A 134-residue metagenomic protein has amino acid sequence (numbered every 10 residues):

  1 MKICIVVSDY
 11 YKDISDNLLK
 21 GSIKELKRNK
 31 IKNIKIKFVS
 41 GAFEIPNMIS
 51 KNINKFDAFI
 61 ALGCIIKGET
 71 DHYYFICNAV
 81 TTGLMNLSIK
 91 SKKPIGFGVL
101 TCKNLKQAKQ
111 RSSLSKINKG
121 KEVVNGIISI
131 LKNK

Functional and structural regions predicted by a protein language model:
M1-I36: Glycine-rich phosphate/diphosphate-binding loop of Rossmann-like nucleotide-binding domains
D9-Y10, C64-I65, L100-N104: Short, ordered loop/turn segments at secondary-structure junctions
E25-K55: Active-site rim loops that border cofactor/substrate pockets in soluble metabolic enzymes
I36, A58-L62, P94-L100: Short beta-strand segments at enzyme active-site cores
N47-L84: Glycine-rich phosphate-binding loop
Y74-T101, Q110: Short, acidic/small-residue loops that bind anionic groups at enzyme active sites
K103-I117: Phosphate-binding/catalytic loops
S115-K134: A charged, well-structured terminal subsegment
